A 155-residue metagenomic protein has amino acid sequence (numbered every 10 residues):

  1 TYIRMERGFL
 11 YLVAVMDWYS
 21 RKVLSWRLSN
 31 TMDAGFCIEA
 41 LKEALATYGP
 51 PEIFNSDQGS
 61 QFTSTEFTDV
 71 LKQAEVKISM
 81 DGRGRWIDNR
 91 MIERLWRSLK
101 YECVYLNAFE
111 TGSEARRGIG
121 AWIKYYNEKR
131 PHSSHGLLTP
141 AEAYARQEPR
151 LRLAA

Functional and structural regions predicted by a protein language model:
T1-A155: Charged DNA-binding/catalytic regions of mobile-element recombinases
